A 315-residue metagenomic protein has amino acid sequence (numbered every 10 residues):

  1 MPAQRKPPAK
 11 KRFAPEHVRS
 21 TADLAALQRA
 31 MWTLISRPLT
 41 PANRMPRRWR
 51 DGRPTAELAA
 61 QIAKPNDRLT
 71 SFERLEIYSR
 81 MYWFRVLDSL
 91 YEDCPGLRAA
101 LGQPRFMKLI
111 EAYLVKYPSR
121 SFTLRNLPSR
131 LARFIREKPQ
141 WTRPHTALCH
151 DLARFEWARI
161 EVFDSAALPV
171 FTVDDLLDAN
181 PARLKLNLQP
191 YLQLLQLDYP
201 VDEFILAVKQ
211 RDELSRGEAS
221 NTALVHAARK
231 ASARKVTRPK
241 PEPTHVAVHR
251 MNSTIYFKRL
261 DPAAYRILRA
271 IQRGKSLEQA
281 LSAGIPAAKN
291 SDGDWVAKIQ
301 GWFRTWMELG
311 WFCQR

Functional and structural regions predicted by a protein language model:
M1-N180, S253, K258-R315: Long, charge-rich, low-complexity alpha-helical segments
L152, D178, A182-N187, V236-P239: A general structural signal for short secondary-structure junctions and capping/turn motifs
S165, P169, L176-D178, L184-D202: Hydrophobic, aromatic-enriched interface-forming segments
K185, R211-E213, G284: Short, flexible coil/linker elements and helix-boundary hinge sites characteristic of intrinsically disordered
L192-R273: Low-complexity, glycine/alanine/valine/leucine- and proline-rich hydrophobic stretches
